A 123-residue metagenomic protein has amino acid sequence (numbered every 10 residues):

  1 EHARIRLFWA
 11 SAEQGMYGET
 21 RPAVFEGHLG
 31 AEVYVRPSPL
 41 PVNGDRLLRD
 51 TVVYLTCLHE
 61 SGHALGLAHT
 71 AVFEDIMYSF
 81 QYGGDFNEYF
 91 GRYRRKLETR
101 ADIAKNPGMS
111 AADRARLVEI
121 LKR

Functional and structural regions predicted by a protein language model:
E1-V72, Y82: Metzincin-family zinc-dependent endopeptidase catalytic domain
L47-K122: The catalytic-center signature of Zn2+-dependent metalloproteases
